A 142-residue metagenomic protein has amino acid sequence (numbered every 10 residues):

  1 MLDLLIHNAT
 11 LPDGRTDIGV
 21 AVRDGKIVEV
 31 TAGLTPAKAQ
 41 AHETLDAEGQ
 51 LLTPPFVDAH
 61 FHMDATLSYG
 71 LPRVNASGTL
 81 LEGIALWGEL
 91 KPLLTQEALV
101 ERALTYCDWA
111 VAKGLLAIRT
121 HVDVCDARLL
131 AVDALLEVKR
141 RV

Functional and structural regions predicted by a protein language model:
M1-A39: N-terminal metal-binding scaffold of metallo-dependent hydrolase/deaminase domains
L2-I6, A37-G78, L104: Replace "His-x-His-based motif
A9, G25, G49, H60 (+1 more regions): Divalent metal-coordination and catalytic microenvironments
P12, Y69, H121: Conserved residues at the C-terminal ends of beta-strands
V57-F61, E89, K113: Single, functionally critical "micro-switch" positions that shape active/binding sites and transmembrane helices
T66-L99: Active-site gating loops and adjacent loop-to-helix segments of metal-dependent hydrolytic enzymes
K91-V142: Active-site loop-helix segments enriched in His/Asp/Glu that coordinate and activate a nucleophilic water at divalent
